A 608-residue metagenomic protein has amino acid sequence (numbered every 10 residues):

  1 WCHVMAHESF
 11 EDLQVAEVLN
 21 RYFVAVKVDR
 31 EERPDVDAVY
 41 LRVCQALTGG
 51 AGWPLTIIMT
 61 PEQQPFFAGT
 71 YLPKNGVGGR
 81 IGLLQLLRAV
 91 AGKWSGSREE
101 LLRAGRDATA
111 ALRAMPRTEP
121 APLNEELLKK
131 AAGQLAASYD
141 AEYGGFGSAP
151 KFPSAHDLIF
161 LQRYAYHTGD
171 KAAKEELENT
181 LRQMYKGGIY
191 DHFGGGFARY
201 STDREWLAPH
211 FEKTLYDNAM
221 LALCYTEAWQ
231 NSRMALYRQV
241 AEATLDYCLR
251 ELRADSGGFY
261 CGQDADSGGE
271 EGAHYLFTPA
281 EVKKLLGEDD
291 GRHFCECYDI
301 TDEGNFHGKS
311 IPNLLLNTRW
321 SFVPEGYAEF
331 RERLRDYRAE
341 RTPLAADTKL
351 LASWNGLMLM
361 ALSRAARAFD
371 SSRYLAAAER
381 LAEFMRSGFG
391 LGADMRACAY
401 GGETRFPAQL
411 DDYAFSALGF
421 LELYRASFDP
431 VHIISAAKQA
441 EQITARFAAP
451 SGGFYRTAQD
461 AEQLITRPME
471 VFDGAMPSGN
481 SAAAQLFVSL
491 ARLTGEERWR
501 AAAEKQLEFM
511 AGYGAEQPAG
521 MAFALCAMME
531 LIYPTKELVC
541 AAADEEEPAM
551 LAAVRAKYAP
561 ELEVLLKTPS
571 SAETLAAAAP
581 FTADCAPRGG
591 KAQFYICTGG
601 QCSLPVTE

Functional and structural regions predicted by a protein language model:
W1-A368, L507-E608: Replace the tail clause
Y164-T168, A228-L236, A365-S372, L423-P430 (+1 more regions): Inter-helical turn/loop segments and adjacent helix faces that build the functional surface of alpha-helical bundle
Q183-Y190, R380-G388: Glycine-rich, acidic and aromatic/proline-enriched surface loops and short helix-turn segments that act as binding
Y237, Y374, T404-P407: Catalytic nucleophile-loop/oxyanion-hole region of alpha/beta-hydrolase and closely related hydrolase-like folds
R250-R253, E383, S387-A414, G419-L575: Long, polar/charge-rich, low-hydrophobicity segments
L362, R367, A377, G419-F420: Glycine-rich phosphate/oxyanion-binding loops and their immediately adjacent helices within cytosolic catalytic domains
